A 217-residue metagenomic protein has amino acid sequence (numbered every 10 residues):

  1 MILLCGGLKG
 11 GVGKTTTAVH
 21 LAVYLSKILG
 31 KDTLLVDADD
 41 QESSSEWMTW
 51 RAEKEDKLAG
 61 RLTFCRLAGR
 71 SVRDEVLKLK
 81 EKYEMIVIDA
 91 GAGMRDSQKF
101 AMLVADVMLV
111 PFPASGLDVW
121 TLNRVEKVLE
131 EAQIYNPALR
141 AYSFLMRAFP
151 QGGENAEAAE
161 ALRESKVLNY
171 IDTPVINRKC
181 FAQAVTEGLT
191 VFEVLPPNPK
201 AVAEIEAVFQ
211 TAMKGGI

Functional and structural regions predicted by a protein language model:
I2, G6-V12, V19-A92, D96 (+2 more regions): P-loop/Walker-type NTP enzyme "switch/lid" segment
L34-L35, I88, V110, S143-L145: Structural beta-sheet core signal
D40-E42, G116, A148-Q151, C180: Conserved nucleotide-binding/hydrolysis micro-motifs of P-loop NTPases
S97-G116: Inter-motif core of Ras-like GTPase G domains
L122-P137: Conserved C-terminal guanine-recognition region of P-loop GTPase G domains, centered on the G4
F149, A159-V191: Beta-strand-loop-alpha "switch" segments that mediate conformational coupling across diverse proteins
V185-A203: C-terminal boundary of histidine-terminating zinc-finger modules
